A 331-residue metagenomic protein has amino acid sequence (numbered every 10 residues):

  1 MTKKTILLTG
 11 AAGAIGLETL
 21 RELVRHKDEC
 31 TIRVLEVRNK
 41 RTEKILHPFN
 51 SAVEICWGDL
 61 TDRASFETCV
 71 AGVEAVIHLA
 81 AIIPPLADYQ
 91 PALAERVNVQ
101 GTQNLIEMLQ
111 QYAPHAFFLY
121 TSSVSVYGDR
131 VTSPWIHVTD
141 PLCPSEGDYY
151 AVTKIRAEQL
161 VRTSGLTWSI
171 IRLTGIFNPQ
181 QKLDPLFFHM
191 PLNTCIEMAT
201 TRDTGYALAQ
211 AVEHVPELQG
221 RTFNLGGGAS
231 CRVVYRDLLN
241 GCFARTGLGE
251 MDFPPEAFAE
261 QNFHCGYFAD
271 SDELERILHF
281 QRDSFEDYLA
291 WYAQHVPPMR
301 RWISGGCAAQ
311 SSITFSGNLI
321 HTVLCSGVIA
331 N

Functional and structural regions predicted by a protein language model:
I6-H26: N-terminal Rossmann NAD(P)H-binding glycine-rich loop of SDR-like oxidoreductase domains
S51-Q100, D129: NAD(P)H-binding glycine-rich loop region in Rossmannoid oxidoreductase-like domains and their noncatalytic homologs
T61, L93-N104, D148, V152-T153 (+1 more regions): Glycine-rich NAD(P)-binding loop of the Rossmann-fold in SDR/ketoreductase-type enzymes
Q103-Y149: Conserved Rossmann-fold NAD(P)-dependent oxidoreductase catalytic core, especially the SDR/UDP-sugar
V126-Y127, D148-Y149, S169-H189, T194: Flexible, glycine-rich beta-alpha linker
T132, S145-S169: Active-site Tyr-X1-5-Lys
I155, S164, P179-H189, T201 (+1 more regions): Glycine/proline-rich active-site loop of Rossmann-fold NAD(P)-dependent oxidoreductases
A207, A211-I277, D283, L289 (+2 more regions): Mid/C-terminal beta-alpha module of Rossmann-like enzyme folds, strongest in SDR-family dehydrogenases/epimerases
